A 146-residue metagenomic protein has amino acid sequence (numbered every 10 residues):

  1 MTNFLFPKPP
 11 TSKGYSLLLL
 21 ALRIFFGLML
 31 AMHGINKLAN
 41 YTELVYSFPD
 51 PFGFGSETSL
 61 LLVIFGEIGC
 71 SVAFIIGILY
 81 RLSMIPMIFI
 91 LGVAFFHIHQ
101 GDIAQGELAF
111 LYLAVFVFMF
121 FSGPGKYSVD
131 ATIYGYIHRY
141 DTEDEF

Functional and structural regions predicted by a protein language model:
M1-A39, E57-F65, I76-F146: Extended, low-polarity transmembrane helix blocks
N40-F52, G66-I75: Short juxtamembrane and helix-loop transition motifs at transmembrane-helix boundaries in membrane proteins
